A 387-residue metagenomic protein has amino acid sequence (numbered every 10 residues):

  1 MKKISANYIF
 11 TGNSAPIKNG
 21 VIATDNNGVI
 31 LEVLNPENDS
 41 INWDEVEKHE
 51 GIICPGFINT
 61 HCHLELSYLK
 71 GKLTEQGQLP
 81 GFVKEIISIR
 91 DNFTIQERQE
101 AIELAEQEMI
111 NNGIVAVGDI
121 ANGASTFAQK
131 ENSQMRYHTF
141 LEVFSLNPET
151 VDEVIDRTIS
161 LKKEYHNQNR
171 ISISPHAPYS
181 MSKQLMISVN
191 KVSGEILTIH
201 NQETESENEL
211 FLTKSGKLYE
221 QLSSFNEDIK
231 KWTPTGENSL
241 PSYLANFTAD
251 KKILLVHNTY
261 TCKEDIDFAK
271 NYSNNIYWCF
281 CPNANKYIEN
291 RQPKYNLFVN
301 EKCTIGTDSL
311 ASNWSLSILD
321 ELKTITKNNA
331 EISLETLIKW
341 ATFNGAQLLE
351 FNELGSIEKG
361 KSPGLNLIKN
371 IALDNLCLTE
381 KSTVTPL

Functional and structural regions predicted by a protein language model:
K2-A6, N26, E37-G81, E103 (+1 more regions): Replace "His-x-His-based motif
A23, I52-I53, K70-Q134, D156-H166: Alpha-helical scaffold segments that flank or form the walls of functional sites
G56-T60, V117-G118, Y137-L141, I171-P175 (+4 more regions): Hydrophobic faces of well-ordered beta-strands that scaffold small-molecule active sites in alpha/beta enzyme cores
Y68-E100, H138-L141, E205-K251: Active-site gating loops and adjacent loop-to-helix segments of metal-dependent hydrolytic enzymes
Q134-Y137, V192-I196, T248-I253, F268-C279 (+1 more regions): Glycine-enriched alpha-helix->loop->beta-strand junction motifs that scaffold or abut catalytic
S174-S188, E195, H257-Y260, K286-E289: Active-site glycine- and acidic-residue-rich loops that bind and position anionic ligands or nucleotide-like cofactors
E205-Y219, I266-A269, E289-F298, N313-K327: Histidine/acidic-residue-rich catalytic or RNA/ligand-binding cores of hydrolases and nuclease-related proteins
N246-T248, P293-N370: His/Asp/Glu-enriched, well-ordered alpha-helical/loop segment that forms or immediately abuts the divalent-metal
